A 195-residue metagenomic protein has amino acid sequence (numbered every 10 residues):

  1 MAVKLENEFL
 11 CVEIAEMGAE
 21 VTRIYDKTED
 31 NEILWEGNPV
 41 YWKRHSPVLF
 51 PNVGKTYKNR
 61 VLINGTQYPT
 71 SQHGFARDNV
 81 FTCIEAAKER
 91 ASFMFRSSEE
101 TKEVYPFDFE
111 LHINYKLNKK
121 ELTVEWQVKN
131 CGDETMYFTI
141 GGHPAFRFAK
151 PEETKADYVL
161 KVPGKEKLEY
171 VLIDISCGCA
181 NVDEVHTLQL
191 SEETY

Functional and structural regions predicted by a protein language model:
M1-I63, Q67-S71: Beta-strand-rich N-terminal accessory domains
V3, T22, A91, L122-V124: Hydrophobic residues embedded in beta-strands of well-ordered beta-sheets
L5, S97-P151: Acidic, contiguous internal or C-terminal segments within carbohydrate-active enzymes that form a structured patch used
L10-I14, I113-Y115, L160: Broad, structure-driven detector of short, well-ordered beta-strand segments within folded domains
R23-Y25, E134-I140, V171: Short, hydrophobic/aromatic beta-strand segments
T66-K119: Extended, loop-rich substrate-binding clefts of extracytoplasmic carbohydrate-active enzymes
M136-Y137, A145-F148, E152-Y195: Active-site/ligand-binding surface loops and adjacent short beta/alpha elements that line catalytic pockets across
